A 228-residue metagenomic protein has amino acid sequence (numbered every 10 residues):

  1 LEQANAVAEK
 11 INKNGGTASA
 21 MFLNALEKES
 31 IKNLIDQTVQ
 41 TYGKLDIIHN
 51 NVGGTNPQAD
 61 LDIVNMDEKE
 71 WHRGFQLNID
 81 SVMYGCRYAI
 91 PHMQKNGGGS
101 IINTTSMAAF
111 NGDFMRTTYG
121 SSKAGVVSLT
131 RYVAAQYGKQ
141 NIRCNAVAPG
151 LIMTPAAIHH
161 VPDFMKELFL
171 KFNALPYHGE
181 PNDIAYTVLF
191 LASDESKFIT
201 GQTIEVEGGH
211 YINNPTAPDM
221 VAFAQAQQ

Functional and structural regions predicted by a protein language model:
L1, F22-L34, E68, N182-D183: The beta1-alpha1 cofactor-binding region of Rossmann-like NAD(H)/NADP(H)-dependent oxidoreductases
K32, T55-H72, K95, M115-T118 (+1 more regions): Conserved mid-core segment of classical short-chain dehydrogenase/reductases
D46, V64-M83, G98, I102 (+3 more regions): Catalytic Tyr-X3-Lys loop
C86, S122, T130: Active-site helix of classical SDR
P91, A135-K139, K197: Alpha-helical segment proximal to the catalytic Tyr-Lys
S106: Residue(s) in the substrate-gating loop at a strand-loop-helix junction that position the organic substrate next
N111, T200-Q228: Short C-terminal tail/terminal secondary-structure segment of NAD(P)H-dependent dehydrogenase/reductase domains
A146, E167-E195, I199, V206-G208: C-terminal helical subdomain
